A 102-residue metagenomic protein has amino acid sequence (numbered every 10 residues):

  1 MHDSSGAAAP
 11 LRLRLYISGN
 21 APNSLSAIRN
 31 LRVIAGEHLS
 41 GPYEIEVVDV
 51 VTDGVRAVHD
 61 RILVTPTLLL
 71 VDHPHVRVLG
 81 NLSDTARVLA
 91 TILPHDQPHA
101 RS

Functional and structural regions predicted by a protein language model:
M1-A8, Q97-S102: Intrinsically disordered, low-complexity linkers and terminal tails enriched in Pro/Gly and often acidic or mixed-charge
D3-L39: Local sequence-structure signature of Cys/Sec-based thiol-disulfide redox active-site neighborhoods
H38-E46: A generic structural motif
E46-V64, I92-P94: Thioredoxin-like thiol-disulfide oxidoreductase module
P66-V76: A short, hydrophobic beta-strand/beta-hairpin element that forms part of a small beta-sheet core
L82-S102: Ser/Thr/Gly-rich flexible loops in soluble cytosolic domains mediating phosphotransfer, phosphorylation
